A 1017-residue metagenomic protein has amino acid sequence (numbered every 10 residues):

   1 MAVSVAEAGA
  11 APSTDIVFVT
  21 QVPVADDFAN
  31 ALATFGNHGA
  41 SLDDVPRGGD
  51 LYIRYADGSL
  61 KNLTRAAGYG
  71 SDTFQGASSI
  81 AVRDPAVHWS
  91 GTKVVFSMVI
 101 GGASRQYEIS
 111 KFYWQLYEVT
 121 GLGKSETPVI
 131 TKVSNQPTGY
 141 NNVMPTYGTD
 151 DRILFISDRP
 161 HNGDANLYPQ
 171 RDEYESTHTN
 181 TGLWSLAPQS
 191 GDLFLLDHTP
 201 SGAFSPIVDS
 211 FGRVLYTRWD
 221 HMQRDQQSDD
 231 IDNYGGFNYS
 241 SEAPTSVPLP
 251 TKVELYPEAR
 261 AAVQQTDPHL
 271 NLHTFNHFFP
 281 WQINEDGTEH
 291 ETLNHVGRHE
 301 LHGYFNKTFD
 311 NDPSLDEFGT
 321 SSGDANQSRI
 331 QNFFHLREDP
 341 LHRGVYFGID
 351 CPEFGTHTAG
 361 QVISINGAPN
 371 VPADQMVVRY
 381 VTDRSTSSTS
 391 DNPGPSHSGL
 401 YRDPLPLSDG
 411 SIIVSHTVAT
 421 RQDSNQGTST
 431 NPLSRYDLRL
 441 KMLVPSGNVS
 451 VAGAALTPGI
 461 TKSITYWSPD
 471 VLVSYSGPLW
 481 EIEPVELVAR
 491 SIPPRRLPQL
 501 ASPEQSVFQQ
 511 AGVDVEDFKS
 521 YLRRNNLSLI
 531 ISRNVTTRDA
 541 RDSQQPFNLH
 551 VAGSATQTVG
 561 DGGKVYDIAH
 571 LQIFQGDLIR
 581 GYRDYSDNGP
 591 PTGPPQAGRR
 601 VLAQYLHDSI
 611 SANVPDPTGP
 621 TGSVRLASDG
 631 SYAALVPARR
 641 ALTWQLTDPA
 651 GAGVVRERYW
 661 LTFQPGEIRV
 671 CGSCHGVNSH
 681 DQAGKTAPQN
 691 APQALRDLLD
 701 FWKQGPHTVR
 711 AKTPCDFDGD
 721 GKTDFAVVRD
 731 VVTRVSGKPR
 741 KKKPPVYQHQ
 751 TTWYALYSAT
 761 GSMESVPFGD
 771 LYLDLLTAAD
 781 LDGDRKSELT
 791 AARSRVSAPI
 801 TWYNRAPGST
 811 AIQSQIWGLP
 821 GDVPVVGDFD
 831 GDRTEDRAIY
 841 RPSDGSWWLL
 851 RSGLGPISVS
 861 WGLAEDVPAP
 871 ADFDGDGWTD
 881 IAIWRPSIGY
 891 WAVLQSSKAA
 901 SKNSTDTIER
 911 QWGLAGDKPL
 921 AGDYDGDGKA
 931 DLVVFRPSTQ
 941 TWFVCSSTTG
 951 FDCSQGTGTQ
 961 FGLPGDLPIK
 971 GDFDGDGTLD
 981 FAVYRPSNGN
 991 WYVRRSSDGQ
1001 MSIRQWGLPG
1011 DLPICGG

Functional and structural regions predicted by a protein language model:
E7-A10, A81-S90, M144-Y147, I207-V208 (+10 more regions): Structural signature of eukaryotic scaffold interfaces centered on beta-propeller domains
S13-T14, T92, D150-R152, F211-G212 (+8 more regions): Short coil/turn segments that connect the beta-strands within blades of beta-propeller domains
V17-V19, A25-D27, K93-S97, E118 (+12 more regions): Residue position within the beta-strands of beta-propeller blades
V19-P46, S97-Y113, F155-T177, W219-F278 (+6 more regions): Short, conserved, GDST-rich strand-edge loop motifs in beta-rich repeat architectures
T120-S125, N284-E291, G297-E300, S364-R379 (+2 more regions): Short loop/turn segments immediately following beta-strands, especially the blade-tip and inter-blade linker loops
L196-G202, H299-G303, R329-Q331, M376-S408 (+2 more regions): Conserved blade-ending motifs and adjacent loop-strand segments that build the rim/top face of beta-propeller domains
G477-P478, S623-V624, S628-R710: Sequence context surrounding c-type heme c attachment/ligation sites in exported
R710-G1017: Trp/Gly-enriched beta-strand/coil motifs that build multi-repeat beta-propeller-like domains and related W-rich binding
